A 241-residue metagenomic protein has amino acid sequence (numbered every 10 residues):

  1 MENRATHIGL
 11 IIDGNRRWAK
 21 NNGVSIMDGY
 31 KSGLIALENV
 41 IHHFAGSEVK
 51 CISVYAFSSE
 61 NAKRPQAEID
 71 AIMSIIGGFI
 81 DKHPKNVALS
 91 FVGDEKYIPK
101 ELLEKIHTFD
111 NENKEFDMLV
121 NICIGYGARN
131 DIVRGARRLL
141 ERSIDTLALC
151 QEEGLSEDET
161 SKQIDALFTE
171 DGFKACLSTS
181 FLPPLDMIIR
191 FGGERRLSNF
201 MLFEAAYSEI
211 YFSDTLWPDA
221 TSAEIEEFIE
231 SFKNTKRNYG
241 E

Functional and structural regions predicted by a protein language model:
M1-E241: Flexible, compositionally biased loop and terminal segments
